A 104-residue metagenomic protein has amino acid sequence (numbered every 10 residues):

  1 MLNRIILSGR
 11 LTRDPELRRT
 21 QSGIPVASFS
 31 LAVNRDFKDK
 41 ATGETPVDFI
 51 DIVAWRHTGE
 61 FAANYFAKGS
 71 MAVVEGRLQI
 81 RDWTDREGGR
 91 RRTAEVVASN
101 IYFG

Functional and structural regions predicted by a protein language model:
M1-G104: Single-stranded nucleic acid-binding surfaces, predominantly the OB-fold ssDNA-binding core
